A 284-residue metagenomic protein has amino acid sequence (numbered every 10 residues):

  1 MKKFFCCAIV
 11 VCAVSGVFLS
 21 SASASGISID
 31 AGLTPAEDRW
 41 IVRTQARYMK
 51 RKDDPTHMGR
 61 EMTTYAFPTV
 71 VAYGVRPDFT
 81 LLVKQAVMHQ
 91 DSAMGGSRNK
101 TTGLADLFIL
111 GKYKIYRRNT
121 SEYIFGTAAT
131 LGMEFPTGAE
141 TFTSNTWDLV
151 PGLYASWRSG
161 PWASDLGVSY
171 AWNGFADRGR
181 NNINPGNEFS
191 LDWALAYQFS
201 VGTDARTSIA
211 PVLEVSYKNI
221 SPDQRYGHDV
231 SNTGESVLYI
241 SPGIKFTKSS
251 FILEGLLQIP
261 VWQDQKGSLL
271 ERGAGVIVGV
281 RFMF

Functional and structural regions predicted by a protein language model:
L19-D53, M58, Y113, N119-T120 (+1 more regions): Outer-membrane beta-barrel biogenesis signature
D30-D38, D78, R117-G126, P161 (+2 more regions): Short loop/turn motifs that connect adjacent beta-strands in outer-membrane beta-barrel proteins
W40-T44, L81-V83, I109, F125-A129 (+7 more regions): Transmembrane beta-strands of outer-membrane beta-barrel proteins
A46-K52, Q85-D91, I115, M133-T137 (+7 more regions): Transmembrane beta-strands of outer-membrane beta-barrel pores
K52-M62, S92-N99, A139-T146, A176-I183 (+2 more regions): Outer-membrane beta-barrel translocator domains and adjoining extracellular loop/strand segments of Gram-negative
E61-F67, T102-I109, F125, T143-L149 (+4 more regions): Residues that define the transmembrane beta-barrel architecture of outer-membrane proteins
H89-G186: Outer-membrane pore/translocation modules
P185, F189-F284: Outer membrane beta-barrel transmembrane domains
